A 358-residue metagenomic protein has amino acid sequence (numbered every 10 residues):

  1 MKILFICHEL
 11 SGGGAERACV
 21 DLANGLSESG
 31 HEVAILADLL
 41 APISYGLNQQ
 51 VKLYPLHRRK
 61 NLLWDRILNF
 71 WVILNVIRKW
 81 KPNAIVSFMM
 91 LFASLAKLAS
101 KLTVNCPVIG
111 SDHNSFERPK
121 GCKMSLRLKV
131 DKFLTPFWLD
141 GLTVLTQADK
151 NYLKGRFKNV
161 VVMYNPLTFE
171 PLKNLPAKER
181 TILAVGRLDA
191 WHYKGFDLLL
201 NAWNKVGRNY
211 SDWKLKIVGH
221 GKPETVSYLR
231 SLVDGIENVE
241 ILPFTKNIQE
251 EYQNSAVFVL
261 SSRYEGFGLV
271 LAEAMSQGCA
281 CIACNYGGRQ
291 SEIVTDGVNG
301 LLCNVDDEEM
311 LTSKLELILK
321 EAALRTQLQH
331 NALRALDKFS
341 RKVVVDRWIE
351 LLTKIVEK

Functional and structural regions predicted by a protein language model:
L4, L175-K194, L200-W203: Conserved donor-binding/catalytic core segment of Leloir-type glycosyltransferases
F5-G13, R17-C19, G25-D65, Y152-K154 (+1 more regions): N-terminal strand-loop element at the rim of the active site of nucleotide-sugar-dependent glycosyltransferases
E16-D21, A190-K205, E309: A conserved mid-protein helix/loop that constitutes part of the nucleotide-sugar donor-binding site
S87-A93, D112: Short His-centered aromatic/hydrophobic patch
F137-L172: Donor nucleotide-sugar binding/catalytic pocket of nucleotide-sugar-dependent glycosyltransferases
F244, R263: Aromatic "clamp/platform" in nucleotide-sugar-dependent glycosyltransferases that forms part of the donor/acceptor
A280-C284: Short hydrophobic beta-strand element within catalytic cores of glycosyltransferases and related nucleotide-activated
T295-G297, L301-E309, L317-A323, D337: Conserved acidic donor-binding segment of nucleotide-sugar-dependent glycosyltransferases
